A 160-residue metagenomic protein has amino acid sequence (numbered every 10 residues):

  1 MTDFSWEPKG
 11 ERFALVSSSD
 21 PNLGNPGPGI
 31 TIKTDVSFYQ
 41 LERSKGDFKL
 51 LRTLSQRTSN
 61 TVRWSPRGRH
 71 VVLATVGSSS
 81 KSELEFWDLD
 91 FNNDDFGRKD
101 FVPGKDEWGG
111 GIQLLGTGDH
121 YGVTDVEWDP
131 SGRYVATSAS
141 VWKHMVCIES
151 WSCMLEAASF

Functional and structural regions predicted by a protein language model:
M1, R57-S59, Y121: Loop/turn position at the start of each blade in beta-propeller repeats
P8-K9, P66-R67, P130-S131: Residue-level detector of Asp-centered blade-edge/turn motifs that repeat once per structural unit in beta-propeller
G10-F13, V71, V135: Hydrophobic beta-strand positions that form the internal "hydrophobic ladder" of WD40/Gbeta-like beta-propeller blades
V16-T31, V76, S138-I148: Short, conserved, GDST-rich strand-edge loop motifs in beta-rich repeat architectures
P28-K49, E85-I112, S152-A158: Per-blade loop-tip surfaces of WD-repeat and WD-like beta-propellers in eukaryotic adaptors/scaffolds
R52-Q56, G116-D119: Surface loop/turn motifs at the tips and blade-to-blade linkers of beta-strand repeat domains
F86-N92, G118-F160: Membrane-proximal bilayer-interacting regions
